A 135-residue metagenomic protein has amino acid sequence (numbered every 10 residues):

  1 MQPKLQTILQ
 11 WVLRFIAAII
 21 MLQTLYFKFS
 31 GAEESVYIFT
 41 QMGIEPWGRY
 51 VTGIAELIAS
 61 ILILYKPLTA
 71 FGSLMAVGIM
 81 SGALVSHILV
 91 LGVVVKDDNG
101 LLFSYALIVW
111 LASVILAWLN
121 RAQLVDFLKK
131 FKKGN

Functional and structural regions predicted by a protein language model:
M1-Q23, P67-N135: Extended, low-polarity transmembrane helix blocks
T7-T52: N-terminal first-folded block
G31, I63, V94: Active-site-proximal flexible loops/turns
F39, R49, A55, L68 (+1 more regions): Short glycine- and Lys/Arg-enriched binding-loop motifs that mark or flank ligand-binding interfaces
I44-E45, L64-P67: Membrane-interface junctions
I54-L62: Hydrophobic, membrane-inserted alpha-helices
